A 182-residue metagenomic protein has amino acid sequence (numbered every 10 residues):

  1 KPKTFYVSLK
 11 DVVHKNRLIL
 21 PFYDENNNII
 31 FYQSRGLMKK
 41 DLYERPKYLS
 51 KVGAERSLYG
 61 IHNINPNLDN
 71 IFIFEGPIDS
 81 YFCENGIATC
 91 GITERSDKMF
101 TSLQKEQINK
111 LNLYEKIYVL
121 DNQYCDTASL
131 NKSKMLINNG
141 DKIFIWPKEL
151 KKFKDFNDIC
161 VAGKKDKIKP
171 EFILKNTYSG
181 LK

Functional and structural regions predicted by a protein language model:
K1-D11, P21-N26, F72-I73, K105 (+2 more regions): Replication-associated primase and helicase/ATPase modules
K1-Y114: Phosphate-handling DNA/RNA-contact segment within nucleic-acid enzymes
G60, T101, D126-T127, D155: Helix N-terminus capping/helix-initiation residues
P77, E94, Q123-Y124, L150: Short, surface-exposed acidic/glycine-rich loop or hinge patches that mediate macromolecular interfaces
D79, C83, C125, I159-A162: General alpha-helical segment detector with a strong preference for membrane-spanning helices and helix-boundary regions
S96-M99, L120-N131: Acidic, metal-coordinating catalytic cores used for nucleic-acid/nucleotide bond scission and strand-transfer chemistry
